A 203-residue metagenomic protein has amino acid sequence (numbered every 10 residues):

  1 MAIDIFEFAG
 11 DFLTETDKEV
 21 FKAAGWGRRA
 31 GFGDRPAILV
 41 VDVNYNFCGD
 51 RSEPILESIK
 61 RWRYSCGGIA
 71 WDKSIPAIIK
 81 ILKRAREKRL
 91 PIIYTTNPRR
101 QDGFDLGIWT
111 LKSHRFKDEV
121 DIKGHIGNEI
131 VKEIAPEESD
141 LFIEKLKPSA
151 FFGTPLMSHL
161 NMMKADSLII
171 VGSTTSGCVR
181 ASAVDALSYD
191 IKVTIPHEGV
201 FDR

Functional and structural regions predicted by a protein language model:
M1-P136: Active-site acidic carboxylates
E87-L90, K164, D190: Glycine-centered short loops/turns at secondary-structure junctions
K123-I169: Internal catalytic-core helix/loop-beta-alpha segment that presents or stabilizes conserved functional determinants
I169-G172, D190-R203: A short glycine-rich beta-strand->turn/loop micro-motif centered on a GG-aromatic cluster
T175-S182: Short glycine/serine/threonine-rich phosphate/pyrophosphate-binding segments that cradle anionic phosphate groups
A186: Short conserved active-site loop signatures built around small residues
